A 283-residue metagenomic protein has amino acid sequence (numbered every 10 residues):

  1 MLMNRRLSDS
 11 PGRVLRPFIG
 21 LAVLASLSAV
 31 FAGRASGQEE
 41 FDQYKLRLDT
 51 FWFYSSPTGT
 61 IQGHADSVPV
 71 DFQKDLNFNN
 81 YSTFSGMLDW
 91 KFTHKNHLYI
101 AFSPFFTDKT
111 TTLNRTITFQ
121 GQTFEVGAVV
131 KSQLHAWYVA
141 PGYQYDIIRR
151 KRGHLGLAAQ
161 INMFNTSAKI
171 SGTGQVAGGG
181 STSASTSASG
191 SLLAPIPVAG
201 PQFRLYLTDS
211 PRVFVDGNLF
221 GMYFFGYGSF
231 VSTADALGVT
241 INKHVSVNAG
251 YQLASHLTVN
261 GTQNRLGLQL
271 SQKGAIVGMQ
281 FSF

Functional and structural regions predicted by a protein language model:
M1-Q43: Cleavable N-terminal export/targeting peptides
S36-F105, G274, S282: Short glycine/proline- and aromatic-enriched beta-strand/turn motifs that initiate or cap beta-hairpins
E39, W52, W90-F92, Y145-I147 (+4 more regions): Residue-level signature of outer-membrane beta-barrel architecture
Y44-L46, S82-G86, W137-P141, P195-P201 (+4 more regions): Hydrophobic, lipid-facing positions within transmembrane beta-strands of outer-membrane proteins
L48-W52, I100-P104, L157-M163, F203 (+3 more regions): Transmembrane beta-barrel strands of outer-membrane/channel proteins
S56-Y81, P104-W137, F164-A194, M222-G226 (+1 more regions): Extracellular/periplasm-exposed beta-strand and loop segments of Gram-negative cell-envelope proteins, dominated by
K95-L98, K151-G153, D209-V213, H244-V247: Repeated loop/turn-to-beta-strand initiation elements of outer-membrane beta-barrel proteins
F214, G221-Y227, T240: Short, solvent-exposed loop/turn segments at secondary-structure junctions
